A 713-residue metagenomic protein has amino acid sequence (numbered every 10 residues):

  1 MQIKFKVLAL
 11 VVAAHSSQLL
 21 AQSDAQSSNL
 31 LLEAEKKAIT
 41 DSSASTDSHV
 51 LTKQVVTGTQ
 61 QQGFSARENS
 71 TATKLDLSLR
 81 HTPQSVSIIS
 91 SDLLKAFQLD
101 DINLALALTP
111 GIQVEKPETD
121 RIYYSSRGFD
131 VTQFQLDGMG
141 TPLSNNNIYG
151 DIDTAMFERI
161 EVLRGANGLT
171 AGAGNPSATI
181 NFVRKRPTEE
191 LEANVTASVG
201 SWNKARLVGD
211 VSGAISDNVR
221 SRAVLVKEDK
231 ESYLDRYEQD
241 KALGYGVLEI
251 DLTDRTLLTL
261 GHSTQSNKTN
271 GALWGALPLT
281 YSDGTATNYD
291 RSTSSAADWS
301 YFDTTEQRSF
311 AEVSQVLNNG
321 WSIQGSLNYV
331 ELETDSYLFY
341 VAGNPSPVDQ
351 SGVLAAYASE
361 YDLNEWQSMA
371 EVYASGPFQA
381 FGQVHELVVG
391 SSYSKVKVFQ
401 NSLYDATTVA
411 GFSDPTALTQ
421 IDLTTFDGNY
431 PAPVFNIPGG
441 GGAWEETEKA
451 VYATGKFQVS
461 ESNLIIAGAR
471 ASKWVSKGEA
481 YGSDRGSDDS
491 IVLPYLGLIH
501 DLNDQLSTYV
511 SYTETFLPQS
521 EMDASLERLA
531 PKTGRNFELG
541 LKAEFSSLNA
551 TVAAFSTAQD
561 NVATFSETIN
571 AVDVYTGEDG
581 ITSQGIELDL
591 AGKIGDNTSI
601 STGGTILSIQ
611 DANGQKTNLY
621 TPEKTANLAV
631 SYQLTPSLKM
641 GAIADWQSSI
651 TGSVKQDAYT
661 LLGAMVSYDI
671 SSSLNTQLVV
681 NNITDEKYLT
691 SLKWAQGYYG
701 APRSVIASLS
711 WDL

Functional and structural regions predicted by a protein language model:
S65-V86, N103-G140, E158: Extracytoplasmic beta-strand/coil segments of soluble accessory domains associated with Gram-negative outer-membrane
V114, Y123, M139-R164, R184 (+1 more regions): Short acidic/polar hinge/loop motifs at secondary-structure boundaries that mediate gating or recognition
L143, A155-E158, L169-G246, L252-T256 (+2 more regions): Outer-membrane beta-barrel translocator/receptor signature
E228, S232, Y245-D251, R255-V316 (+4 more regions): Acidic/polar loop-and-plug regions of large Gram-negative outer-membrane beta-barrel proteins
D251-T253, E365, V384-V396, G440-Q559 (+3 more regions): Structural signature of Gram-negative outer-membrane beta-barrels, strongest in the C-terminal barrel of TonB-dependent
S309-L332, Y357-A480: Face-selective signature of the C-terminal outer-membrane beta-barrel domain
S314-N318, S322-N328, L332-L338, T508 (+1 more regions): Membrane-embedded beta-barrel scaffold of Gram-negative outer-membrane proteins
S460-L464, S556-A558, T576-S653, S672 (+2 more regions): Gram-negative outer-membrane beta-barrel transporters
